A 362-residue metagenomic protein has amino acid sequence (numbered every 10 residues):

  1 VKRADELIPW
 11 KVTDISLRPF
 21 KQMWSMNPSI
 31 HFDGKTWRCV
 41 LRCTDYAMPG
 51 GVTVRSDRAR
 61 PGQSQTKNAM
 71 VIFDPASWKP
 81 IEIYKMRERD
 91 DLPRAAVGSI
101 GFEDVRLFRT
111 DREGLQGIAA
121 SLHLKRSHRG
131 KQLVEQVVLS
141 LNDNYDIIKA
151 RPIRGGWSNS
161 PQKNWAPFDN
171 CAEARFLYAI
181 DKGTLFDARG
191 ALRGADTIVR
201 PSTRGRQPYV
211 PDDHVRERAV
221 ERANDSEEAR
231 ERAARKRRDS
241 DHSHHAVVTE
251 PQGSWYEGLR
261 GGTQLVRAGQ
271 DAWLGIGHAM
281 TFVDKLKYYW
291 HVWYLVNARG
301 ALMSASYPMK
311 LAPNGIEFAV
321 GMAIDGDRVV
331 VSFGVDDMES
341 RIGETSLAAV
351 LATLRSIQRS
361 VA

Functional and structural regions predicted by a protein language model:
V1-A362: Beta-propeller domains
